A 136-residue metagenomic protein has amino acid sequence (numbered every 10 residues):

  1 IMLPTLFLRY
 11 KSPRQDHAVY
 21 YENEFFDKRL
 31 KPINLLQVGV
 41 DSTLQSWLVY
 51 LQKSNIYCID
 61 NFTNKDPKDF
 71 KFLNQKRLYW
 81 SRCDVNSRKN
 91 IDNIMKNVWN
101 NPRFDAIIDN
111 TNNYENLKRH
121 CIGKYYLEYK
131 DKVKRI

Functional and structural regions predicted by a protein language model:
I1-I136: A short alpha-helical cap/connector motif
